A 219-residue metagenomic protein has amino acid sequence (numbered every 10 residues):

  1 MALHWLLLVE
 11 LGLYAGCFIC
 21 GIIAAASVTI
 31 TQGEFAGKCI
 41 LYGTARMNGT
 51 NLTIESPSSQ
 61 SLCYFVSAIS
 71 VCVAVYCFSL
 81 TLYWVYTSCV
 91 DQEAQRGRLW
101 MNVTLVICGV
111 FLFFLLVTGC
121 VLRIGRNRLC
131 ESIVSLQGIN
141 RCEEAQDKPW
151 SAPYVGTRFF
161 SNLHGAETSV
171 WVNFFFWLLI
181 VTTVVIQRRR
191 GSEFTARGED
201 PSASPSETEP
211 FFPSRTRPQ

Functional and structural regions predicted by a protein language model:
M1-I54, Y86-W100, G138-Q219: Intrinsically disordered terminal tails
L6-G16, L62-S79, W100-V117, I133 (+1 more regions): Physicochemical signature of membrane-embedded alpha-helices that form the seven-helix bundle of GPCRs, emphasizing
A25-T29, T81, L112-L115, G119-R123: Short glycine-rich beta-strand segments
T50-S61, Y76-V90, T118-V121: Membrane-helix exit/interface motif
G119-G138: Functional transmembrane-helix hotspots
